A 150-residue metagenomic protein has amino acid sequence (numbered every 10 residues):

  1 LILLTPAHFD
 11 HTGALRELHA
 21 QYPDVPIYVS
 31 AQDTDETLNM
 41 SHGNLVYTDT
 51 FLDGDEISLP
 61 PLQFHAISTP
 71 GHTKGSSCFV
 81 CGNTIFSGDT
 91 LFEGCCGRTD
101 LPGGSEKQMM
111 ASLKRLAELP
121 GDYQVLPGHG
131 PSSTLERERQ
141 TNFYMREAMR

Functional and structural regions predicted by a protein language model:
L1-L59, F143-E147: Active-site HxH/HxHxD metal-binding segment of metal-dependent hydrolases
E36, H42-G43, Q63-S68, T73-M149: Metallo-beta-lactamase
